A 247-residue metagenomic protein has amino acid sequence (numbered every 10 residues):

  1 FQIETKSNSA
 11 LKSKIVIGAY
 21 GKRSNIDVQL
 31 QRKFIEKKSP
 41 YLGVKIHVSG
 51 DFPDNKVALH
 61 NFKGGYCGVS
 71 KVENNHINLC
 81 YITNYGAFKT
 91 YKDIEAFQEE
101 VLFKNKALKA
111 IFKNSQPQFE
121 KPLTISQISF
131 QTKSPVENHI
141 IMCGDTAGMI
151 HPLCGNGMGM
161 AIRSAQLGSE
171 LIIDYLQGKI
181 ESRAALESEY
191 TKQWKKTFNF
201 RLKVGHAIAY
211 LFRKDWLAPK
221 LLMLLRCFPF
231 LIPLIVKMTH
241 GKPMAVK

Functional and structural regions predicted by a protein language model:
F1-I111: Predominantly flavin-linked oxidoreductase catalytic cores and closely associated redox partners
A10, K89-L171, I180: FAD/FMN-dependent oxidoreductases across multiple families
F34-K38, G86-A96, M158-M160, L222-M238: Short secondary-structure transition/capping segments
I35, P53, G64, I77 (+8 more regions): Short capping/connector residues at structural and topological boundaries
E36, P40, T90-I94, S164 (+3 more regions): Short acidic-hydrophobic sequence patches enriched in Asp/Glu that either
T83, K106-Q118, I125, H206-L222: FAD-dependent flavoprotein oxygenase/oxidase catalytic domain
E170-K247: C-terminal helical "tail/cap" subdomain of flavin- and related membrane-associated enzymes
